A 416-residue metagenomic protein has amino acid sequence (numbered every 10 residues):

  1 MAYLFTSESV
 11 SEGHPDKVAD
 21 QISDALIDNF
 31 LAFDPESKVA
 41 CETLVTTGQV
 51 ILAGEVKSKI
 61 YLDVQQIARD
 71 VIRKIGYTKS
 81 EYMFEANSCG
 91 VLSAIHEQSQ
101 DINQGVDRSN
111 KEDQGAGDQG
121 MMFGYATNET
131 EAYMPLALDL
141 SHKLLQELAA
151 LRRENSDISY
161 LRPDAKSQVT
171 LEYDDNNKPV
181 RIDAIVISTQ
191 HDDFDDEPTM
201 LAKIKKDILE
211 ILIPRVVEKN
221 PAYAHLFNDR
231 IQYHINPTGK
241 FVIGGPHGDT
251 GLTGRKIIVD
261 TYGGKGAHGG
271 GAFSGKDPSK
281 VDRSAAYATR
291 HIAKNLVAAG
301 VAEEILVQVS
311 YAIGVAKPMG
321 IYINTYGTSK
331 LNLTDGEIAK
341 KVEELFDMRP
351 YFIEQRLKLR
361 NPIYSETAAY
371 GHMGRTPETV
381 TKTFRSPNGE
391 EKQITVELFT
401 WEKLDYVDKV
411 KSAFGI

Functional and structural regions predicted by a protein language model:
M1-A40, N155, V407, I416: N-terminal, positively charged regions that mediate nucleic acid binding
T6, G48, R73-I243, G374-E378 (+1 more regions): Glycine-rich, mobile lid/loop segments that gate access to catalytic sites or pores
E8-V10, H14-A19, G115-T130, V242-A267 (+2 more regions): Conserved phosphate/anionic-ligand binding catalytic regions in large, soluble enzymes, centered on
E12-L31, E129-L148, K276-G300: Alpha-helical support elements that line or immediately flank enzyme active sites and cofactor-binding pockets
S37-C41, A165-L171, I231-I235, V301-A312: A short glycine-rich, hydrophobically flanked beta-strand micro-motif that places a catalytic Asp/Glu for divalent metal
V39-S58, I313-K317: Short, charge-patterned binding micro-sites
T46, E304, Y311-I416: Internal helix-turn-beta structural module
D196-V297: Glycine-rich anion/phosphate-binding loop at the beta-strand->alpha-helix junction
